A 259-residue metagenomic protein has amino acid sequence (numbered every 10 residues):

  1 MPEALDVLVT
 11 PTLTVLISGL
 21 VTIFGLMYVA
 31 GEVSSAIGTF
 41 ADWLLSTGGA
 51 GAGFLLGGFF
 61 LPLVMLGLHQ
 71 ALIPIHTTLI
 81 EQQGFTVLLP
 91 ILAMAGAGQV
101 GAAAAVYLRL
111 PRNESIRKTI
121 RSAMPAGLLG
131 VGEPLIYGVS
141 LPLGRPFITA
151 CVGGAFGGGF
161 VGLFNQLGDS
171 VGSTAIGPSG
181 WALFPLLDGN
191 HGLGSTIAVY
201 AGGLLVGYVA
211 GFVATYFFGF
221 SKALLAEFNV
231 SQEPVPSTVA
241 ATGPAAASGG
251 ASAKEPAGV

Functional and structural regions predicted by a protein language model:
M1, G25, V29, V33 (+8 more regions): Membrane-interfacial segments
M1-G67: Core mid-bundle transmembrane helix pairs that form the ion/substrate translocation pathway in diverse multi-pass
A4, L8, T12, L16 (+11 more regions): Hydrophobic, aromatic-rich alpha-helical transmembrane segments and their membrane-interface anchor motifs
T12-F24, G57-P62, Q99-A105, G154-G162 (+1 more regions): Hydrophobic core segments of alpha-helical transmembrane domains in multi-pass membrane transport and ion-translocation
T22, G57-H69, I80-Q83, A126-L129 (+1 more regions): Transmembrane alpha-helix interface/packing and boundary motifs in multi-pass membrane proteins, characterized by
A30-L44, I75-T78, T174-N190: Membrane-interface helix termini and inter-helical loops of multi-pass transporters
I73-A155: Helix-loop-helix junctions within the multi-pass membrane cores of secondary transporters/permeases
P134-V259: Transmembrane alpha-helical segments and their short flanking loops that form helix-hairpins/helix-helix interfaces
